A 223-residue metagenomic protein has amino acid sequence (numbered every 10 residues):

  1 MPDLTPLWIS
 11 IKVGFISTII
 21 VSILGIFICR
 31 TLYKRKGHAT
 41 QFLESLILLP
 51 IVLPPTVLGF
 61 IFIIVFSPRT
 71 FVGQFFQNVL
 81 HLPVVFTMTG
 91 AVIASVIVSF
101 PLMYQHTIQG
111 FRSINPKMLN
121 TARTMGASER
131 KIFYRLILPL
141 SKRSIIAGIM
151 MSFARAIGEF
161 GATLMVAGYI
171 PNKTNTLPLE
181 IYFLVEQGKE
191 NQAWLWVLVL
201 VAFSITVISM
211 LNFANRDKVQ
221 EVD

Functional and structural regions predicted by a protein language model:
M1-I19, R35-G37, H81, V185-E190: Periplasmic/extracellular loop-to-transmembrane helix junction in inner-membrane transport proteins
M1-T5, V166-I205, S209: Interhelical loop and adjacent transmembrane-helix boundary motif in polytopic membrane transport permeases
I16-I47, F60-F62, G110-S113, K117-M118 (+2 more regions): Transmembrane-helix boundary motif in ABC transporter permease subunits
I19, Y104-T107, F111, N115 (+1 more regions): Transmembrane alpha-helices
R35-L43, F71-V72, E129, R143-S144 (+1 more regions): Membrane-helix interface segments
A39, I108-T124, W194-D223: C-terminal transmembrane helix and the adjacent membrane-cytosol boundary/short C-terminal tail of inner/organellar
G59-V96, A167-I170: Membrane-interfacial helix termini and adjacent extracytoplasmic/periplasmic loops of multi-pass transporters
L82-R123, L136, G148, S209 (+1 more regions): Membrane-cytosol interface at the C-terminal ends of specific transmembrane alpha-helices in multi-pass membrane
